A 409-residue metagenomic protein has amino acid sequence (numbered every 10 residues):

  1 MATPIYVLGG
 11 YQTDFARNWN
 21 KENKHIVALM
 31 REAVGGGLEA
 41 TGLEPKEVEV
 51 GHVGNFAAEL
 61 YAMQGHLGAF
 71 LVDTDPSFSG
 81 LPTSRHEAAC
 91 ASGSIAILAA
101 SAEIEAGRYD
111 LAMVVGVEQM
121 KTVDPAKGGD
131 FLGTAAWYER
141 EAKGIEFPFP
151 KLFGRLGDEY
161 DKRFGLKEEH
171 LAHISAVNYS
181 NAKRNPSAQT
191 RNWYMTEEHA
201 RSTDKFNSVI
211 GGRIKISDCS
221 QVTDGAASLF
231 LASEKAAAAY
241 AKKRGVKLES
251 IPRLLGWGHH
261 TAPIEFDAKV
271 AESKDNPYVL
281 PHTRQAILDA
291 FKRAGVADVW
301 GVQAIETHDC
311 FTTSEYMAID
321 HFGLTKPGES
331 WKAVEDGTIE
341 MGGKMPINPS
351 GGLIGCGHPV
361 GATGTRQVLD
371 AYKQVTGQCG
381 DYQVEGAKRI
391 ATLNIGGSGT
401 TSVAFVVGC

Functional and structural regions predicted by a protein language model:
M1-A91, A99, L156-E168, Q189-H199 (+5 more regions): Conserved active-site "lid/cap" helical segment
M1-V27, R163, H173, S208-Q285 (+7 more regions): Condensing-enzyme catalytic core mediating Claisen C-C bond formation in acyl metabolism
P45-N55, P82-A88, A112-V117, E169-V177 (+5 more regions): Beta-strand segments within the central parallel beta-sheet cores of soluble alpha/beta enzyme folds
A58-H66, P263-A271, D309-K332, P359 (+1 more regions): Short glycine/threonine-rich loop-to-helix capping motif typified by GTGT followed within a few residues by an Asp-Pro
A58-V115, Q119-L152, N192-Q221, A262-I264 (+2 more regions): Conserved catalytic cysteine-centered active-site region of acyl-thioester-dependent Claisen-condensing enzymes
F70-F78, S273-Y278, V299, T312-P349 (+1 more regions): Glycine- and aromatic-enriched membrane alpha-helices
E87-E118, P150-S187, L229-A236, P359-C379: Active-site-proximal alpha-helical scaffold in enzymes
E168-S175, R184, S202-F206, A241-G245: Acidic-enriched catalytic cores of C-N bond-cleaving enzymes acting on peptides and small amides
